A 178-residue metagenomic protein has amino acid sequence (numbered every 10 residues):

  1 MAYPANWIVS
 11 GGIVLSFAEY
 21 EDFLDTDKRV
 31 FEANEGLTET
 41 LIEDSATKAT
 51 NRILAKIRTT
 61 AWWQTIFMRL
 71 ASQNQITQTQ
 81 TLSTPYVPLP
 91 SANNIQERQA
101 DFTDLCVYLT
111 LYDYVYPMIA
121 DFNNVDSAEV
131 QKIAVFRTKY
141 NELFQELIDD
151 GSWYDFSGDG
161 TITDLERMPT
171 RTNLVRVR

Functional and structural regions predicted by a protein language model:
M1-A100, D155, D159-R178: Conserved short "hinge" loops at termini or chain/domain junctions
T103-Y116: Extended, hydrophobic/aromatic-rich amphipathic alpha-helical segments that build helical scaffolds
V115-D126: Short helix-capping/linker segments at secondary-structure and domain boundaries
N124-Q145: Short secondary-structure subsegments characteristic of cysteine-rich extracellular domains
L143-Y154: Amphipathic alpha-helical coiled-coil segments
